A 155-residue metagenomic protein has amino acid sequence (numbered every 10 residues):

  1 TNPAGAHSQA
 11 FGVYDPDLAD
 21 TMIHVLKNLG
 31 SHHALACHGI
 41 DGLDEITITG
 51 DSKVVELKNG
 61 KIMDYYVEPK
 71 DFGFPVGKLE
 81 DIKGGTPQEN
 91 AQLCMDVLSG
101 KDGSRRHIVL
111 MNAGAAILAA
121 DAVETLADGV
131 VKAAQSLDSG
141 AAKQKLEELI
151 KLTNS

Functional and structural regions predicted by a protein language model:
T1-S155: Glycine-rich anion-binding loops and their surrounding alpha/beta cores
